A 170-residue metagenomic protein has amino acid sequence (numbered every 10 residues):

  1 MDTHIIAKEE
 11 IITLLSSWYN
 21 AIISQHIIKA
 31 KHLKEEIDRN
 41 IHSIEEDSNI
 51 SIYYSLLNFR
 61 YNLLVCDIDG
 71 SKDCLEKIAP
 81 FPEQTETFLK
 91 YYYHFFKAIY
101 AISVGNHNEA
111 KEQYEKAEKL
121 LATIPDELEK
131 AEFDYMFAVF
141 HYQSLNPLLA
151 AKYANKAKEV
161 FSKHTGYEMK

Functional and structural regions predicted by a protein language model:
M1-K97: Flexible inter-repeat linkers and adjacent short helices within tandem amphipathic alpha-helical repeat scaffolds
K34-H42, L75-E83, E115-D126, N155-G166: Amphipathic alpha-helical segments of tetratricopeptide repeats
F88-N106, E112-K116: Hydrophobic alpha-helical hairpins/lids featuring a short glycine-rich hinge
H141-K170: Solenoidal tandem-repeat scaffolds enriched in leucines and small polar residues
